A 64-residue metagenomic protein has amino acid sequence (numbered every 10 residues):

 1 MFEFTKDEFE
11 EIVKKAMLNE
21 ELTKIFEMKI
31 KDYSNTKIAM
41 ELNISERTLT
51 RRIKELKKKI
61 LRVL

Functional and structural regions predicted by a protein language model:
F2-E21: Short, Lys/Arg-enriched anionic-surface-contact patches
M17-Y33: Short amphipathic alpha helix immediately N-terminal
I38-M40: Short alpha-helical "recognition helix" segments of helix-turn-helix
R47: Key DNA-contact positions within bacterial/archaeal DNA-binding proteins
K57-L64: Short, Lys/Arg-enriched C-terminal cap helix and immediately downstream tail that follows
